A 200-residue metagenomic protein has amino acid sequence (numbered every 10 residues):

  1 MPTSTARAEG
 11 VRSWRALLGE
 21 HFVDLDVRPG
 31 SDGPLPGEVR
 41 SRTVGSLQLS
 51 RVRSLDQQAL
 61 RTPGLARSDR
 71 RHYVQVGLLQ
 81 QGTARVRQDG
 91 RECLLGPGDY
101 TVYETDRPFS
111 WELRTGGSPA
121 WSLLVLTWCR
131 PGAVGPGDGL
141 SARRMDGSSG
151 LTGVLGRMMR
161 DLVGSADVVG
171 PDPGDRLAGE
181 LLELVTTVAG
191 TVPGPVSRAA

Functional and structural regions predicted by a protein language model:
M1-L35, R40, L47, Q81-A200: Alpha-helical bundle regulatory/interaction domains
L47, S54-Q58, G64, R70-V86 (+1 more regions): Glycine- and acidic-residue-biased ligand/ion/polar-headgroup-sensing regions
Q58-L60, S110-W111: A short local loop/turn or secondary-structure capping micro-motif enriched for an aromatic residue
